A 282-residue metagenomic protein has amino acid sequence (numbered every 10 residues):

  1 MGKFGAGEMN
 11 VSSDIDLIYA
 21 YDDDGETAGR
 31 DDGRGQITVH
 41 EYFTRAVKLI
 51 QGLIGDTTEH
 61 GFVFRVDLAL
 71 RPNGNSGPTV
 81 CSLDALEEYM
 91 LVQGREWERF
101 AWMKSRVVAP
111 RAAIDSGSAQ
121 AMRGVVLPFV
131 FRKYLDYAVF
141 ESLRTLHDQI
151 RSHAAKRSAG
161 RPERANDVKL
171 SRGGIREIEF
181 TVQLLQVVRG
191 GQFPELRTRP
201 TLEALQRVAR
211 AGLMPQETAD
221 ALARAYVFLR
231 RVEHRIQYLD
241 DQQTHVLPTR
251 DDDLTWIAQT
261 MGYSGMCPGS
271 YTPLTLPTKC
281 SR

Functional and structural regions predicted by a protein language model:
M1-S270, R282: A nucleotide- and high-energy phosphate-metabolite-utilizing enzyme signature
Y271-T278: Conserved small/polar residues in nucleotide/adenosyl-binding loops
